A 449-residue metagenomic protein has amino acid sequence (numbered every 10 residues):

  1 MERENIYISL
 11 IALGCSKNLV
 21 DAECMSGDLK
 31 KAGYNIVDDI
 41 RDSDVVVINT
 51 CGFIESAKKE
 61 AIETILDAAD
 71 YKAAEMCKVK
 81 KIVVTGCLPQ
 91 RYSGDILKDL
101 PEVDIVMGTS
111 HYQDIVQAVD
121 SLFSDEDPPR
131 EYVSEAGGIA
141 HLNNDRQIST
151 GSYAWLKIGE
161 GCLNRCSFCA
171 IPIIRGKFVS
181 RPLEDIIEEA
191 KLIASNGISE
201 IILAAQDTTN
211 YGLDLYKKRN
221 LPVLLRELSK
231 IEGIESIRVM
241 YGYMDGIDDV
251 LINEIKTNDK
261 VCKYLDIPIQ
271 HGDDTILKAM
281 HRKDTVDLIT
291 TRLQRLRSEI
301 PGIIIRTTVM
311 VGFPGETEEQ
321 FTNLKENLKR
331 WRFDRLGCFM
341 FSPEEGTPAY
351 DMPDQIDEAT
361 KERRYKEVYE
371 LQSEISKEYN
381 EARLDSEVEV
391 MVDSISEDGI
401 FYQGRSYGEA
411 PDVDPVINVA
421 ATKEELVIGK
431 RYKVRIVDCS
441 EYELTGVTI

Functional and structural regions predicted by a protein language model:
M1-Y211, L265, D287-Q294, S298 (+6 more regions): Proteins enriched for Cys/Gly/acidic motifs involved in redox and nucleic-acid/cofactor modification
I8, V45-V46, A154, I201 (+7 more regions): Conserved beta-strand core positions
R41-D42, L163, G272, E397-G399 (+1 more regions): Short strand-connecting beta-turns/loops that link adjacent beta-strands
V79-G86, R91, I96, S195-E319 (+1 more regions): Conserved SAM/AdoMet-binding glycine-rich loop
L100-P101, L122-D125, R219-L221, I255-T257 (+1 more regions): Short, hinge-like loop/turn segments at secondary-structure boundaries
I186, L203, V239, I267 (+6 more regions): Conserved, mostly hydrophobic/aromatic
A205, Y241, I269-H271, T307-V311 (+6 more regions): Active-site proximal loops enriched in glycine and acidic residues that flank catalytic Cys/His/Asp and coordinate
D351-I449: Terminal RNA-binding accessory module
